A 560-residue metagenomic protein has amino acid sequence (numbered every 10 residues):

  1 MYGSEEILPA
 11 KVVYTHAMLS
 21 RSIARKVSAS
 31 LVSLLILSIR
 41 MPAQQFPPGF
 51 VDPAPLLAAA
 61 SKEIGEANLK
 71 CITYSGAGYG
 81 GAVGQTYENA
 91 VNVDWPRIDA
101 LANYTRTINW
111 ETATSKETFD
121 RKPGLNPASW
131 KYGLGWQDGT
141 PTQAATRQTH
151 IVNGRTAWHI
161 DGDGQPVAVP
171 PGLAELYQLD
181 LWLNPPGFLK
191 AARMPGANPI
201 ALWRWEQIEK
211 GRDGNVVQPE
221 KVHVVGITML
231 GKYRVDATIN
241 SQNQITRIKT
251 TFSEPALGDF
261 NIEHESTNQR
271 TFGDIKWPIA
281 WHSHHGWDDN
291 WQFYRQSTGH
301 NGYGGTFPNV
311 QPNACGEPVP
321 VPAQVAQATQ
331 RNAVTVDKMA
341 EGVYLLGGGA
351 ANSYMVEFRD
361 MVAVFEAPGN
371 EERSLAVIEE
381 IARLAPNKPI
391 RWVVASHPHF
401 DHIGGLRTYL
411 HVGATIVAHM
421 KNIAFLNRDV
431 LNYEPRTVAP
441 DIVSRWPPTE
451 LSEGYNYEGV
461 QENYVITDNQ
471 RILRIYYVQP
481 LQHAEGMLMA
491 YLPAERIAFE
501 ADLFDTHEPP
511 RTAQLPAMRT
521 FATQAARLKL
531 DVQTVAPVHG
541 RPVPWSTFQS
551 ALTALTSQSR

Functional and structural regions predicted by a protein language model:
S28-R40: Bacterial N-terminal signal peptides
A43, V216-P318, Y491-P493, E500-A501 (+1 more regions): Gly/Pro-enriched, hydrophobic low-complexity segments that function as extracytoplasmic propeptides/linkers
Q45-P55, L134-R234, E254-G258, S266 (+4 more regions): Flexible, processing/modification-adjacent segments and terminal tails in exported/periplasmic/extracellular proteins
K62-G164, A201-K210: N-terminal mature ectodomain segment of secretory-pathway/periplasmic proteins
Q292-R359: Zn-dependent metallo-beta-lactamase
D337-I381, M487-D505: Conserved beta-strand hairpin/beta-sheet module of binuclear metal-dependent hydrolase folds, prominently
E372-V417, R527-Q533: Active-site metal-binding motif and surrounding structural segment of the metallo-beta-lactamase
F521-R560: Divalent-metal (often Zn2+) His-rich catalytic cores of metallo-beta-lactamase-fold enzymes
